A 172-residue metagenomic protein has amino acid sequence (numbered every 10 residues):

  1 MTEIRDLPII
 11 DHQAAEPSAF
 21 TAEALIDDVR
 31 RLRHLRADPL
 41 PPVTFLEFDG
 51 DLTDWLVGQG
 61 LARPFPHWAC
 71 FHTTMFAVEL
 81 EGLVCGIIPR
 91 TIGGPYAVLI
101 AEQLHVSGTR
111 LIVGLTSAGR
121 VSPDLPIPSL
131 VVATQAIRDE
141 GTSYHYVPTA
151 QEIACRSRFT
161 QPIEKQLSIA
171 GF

Functional and structural regions predicted by a protein language model:
M1-L111, G119-F172: Accessory terminal and edge-of-domain segments that mediate assembly/interaction and cofactor placement around
